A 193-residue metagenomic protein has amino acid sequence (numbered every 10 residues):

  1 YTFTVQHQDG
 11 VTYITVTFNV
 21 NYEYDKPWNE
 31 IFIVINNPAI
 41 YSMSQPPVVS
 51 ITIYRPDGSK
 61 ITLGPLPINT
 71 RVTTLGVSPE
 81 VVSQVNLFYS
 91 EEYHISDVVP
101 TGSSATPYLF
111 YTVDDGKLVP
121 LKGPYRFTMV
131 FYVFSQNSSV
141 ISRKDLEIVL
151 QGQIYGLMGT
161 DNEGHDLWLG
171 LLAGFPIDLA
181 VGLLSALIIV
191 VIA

Functional and structural regions predicted by a protein language model:
Y1-E163: Membrane-topology segments of multi-pass transport proteins
W168-A193: Transmembrane alpha-helix signature in integral membrane proteins
